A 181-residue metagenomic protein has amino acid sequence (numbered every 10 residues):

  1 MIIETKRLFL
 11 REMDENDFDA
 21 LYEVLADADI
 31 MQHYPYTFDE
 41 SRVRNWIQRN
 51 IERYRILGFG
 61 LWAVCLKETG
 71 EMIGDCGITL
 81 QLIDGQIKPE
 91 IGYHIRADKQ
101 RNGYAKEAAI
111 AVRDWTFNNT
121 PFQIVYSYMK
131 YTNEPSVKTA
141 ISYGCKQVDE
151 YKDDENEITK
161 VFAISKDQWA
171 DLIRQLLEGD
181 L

Functional and structural regions predicted by a protein language model:
M1-Q32, C65-L181: Acyl-donor (CoA/ACP) binding surface of acyl/acetyltransferases
D29-R49: Conserved GNAT-fold acetyl-CoA-binding loop/helix
I30, D39, I56-F59, V125: Secondary-structure boundary/capping residues
F38, I51, L177-L181: Generic secondary-structure transition motif, activating predominantly at the C-termini of alpha-helices
F38-R42, G60, I87, T132: Short, conserved alpha-helical segments within structured domains
N50-A63: A short helix-loop-beta-strand connector motif used in the catalytic cores of GNAT acetyltransferases and, in some
